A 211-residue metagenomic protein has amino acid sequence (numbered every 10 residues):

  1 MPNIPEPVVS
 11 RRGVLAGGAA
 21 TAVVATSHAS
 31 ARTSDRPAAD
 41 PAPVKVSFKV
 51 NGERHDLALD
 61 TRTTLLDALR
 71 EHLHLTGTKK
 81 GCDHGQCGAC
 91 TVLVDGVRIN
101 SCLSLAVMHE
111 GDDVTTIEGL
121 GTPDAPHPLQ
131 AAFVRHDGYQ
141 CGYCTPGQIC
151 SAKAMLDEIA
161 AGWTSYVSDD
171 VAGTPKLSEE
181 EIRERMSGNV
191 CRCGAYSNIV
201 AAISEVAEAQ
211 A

Functional and structural regions predicted by a protein language model:
P2-A211: Signature of N-terminal electron-transfer/Fe-S-associated modules in redox systems
